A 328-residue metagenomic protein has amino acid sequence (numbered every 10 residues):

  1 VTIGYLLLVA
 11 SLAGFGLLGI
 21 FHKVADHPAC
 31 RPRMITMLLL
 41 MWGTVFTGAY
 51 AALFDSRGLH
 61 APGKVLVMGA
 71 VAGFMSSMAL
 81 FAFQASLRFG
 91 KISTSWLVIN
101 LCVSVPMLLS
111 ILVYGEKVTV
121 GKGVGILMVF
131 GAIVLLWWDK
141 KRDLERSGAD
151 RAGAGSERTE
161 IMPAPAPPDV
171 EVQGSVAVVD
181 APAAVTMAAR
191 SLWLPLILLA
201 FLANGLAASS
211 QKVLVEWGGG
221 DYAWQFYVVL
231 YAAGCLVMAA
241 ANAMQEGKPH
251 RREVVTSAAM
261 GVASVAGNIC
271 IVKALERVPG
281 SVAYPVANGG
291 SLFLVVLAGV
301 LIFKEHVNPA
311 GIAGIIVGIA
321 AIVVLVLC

Functional and structural regions predicted by a protein language model:
V1-C328: Polytopic alpha-helical membrane proteins, predominantly small-molecule transporters/carriers
